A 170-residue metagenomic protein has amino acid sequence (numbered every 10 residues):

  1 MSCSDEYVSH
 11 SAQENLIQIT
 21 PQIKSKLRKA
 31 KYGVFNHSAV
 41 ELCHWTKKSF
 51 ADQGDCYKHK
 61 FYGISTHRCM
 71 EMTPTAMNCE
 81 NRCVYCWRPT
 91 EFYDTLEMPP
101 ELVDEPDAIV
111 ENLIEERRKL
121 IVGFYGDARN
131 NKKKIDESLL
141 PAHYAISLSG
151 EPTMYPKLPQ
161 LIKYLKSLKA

Functional and structural regions predicted by a protein language model:
M1-I121: Flexible, acidic/Gly-rich N-terminal and inter-domain linker regions that tether and position cofactor-handling modules
C69, W87-A170: Core AdoMet radical
